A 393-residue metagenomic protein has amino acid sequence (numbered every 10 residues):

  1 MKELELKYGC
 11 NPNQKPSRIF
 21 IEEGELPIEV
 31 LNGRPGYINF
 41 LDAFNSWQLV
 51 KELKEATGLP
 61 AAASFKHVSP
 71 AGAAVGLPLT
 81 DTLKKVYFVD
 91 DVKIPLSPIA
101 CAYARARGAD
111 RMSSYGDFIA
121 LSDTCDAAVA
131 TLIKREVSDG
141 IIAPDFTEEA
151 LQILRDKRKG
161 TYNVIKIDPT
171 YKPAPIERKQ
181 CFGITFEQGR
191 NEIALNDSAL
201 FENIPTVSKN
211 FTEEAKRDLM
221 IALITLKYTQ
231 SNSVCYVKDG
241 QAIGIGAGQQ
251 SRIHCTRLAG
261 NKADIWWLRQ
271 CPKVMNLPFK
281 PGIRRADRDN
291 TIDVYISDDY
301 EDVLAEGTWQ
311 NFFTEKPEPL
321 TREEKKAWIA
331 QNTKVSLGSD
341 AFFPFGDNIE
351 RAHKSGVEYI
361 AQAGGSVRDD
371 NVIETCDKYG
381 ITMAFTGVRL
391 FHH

Functional and structural regions predicted by a protein language model:
M1-D197, A215-S233: Active-site loops and adjacent core secondary-structure elements that bind or stabilize anionic groups
E22-R34, A109-Y115, Q188-K209, A286-W309 (+2 more regions): Gly-rich Lys/Arg/Thr-decorated short loops/hinges at beta-loop-alpha junctions or inter-strand turns that position
P35, N39, A215, G248 (+2 more regions): Alpha-helix N-cap/helix-initiation motif
E52, Y228, I265-R269, K354 (+1 more regions): Conserved helix-loop functional segments at active or binding sites
A56-S64, V164-I167, S231-K238, L268-F279 (+1 more regions): Flexible, glycine/charged-enriched surface loops at secondary-structure junctions
A56-T57, R111-S114, K227-T229, I329-N332 (+2 more regions): A structural signal for short secondary-structure junctions
A71, L121-S122, R135-I165, T170-K172 (+6 more regions): C-terminal binding/interaction regions
A71-R111, I243-F342: Glycine- and Gly-Pro-enriched alpha-helical subdomains that act as flexible, kink-prone "lid/hinge" or packing modules
